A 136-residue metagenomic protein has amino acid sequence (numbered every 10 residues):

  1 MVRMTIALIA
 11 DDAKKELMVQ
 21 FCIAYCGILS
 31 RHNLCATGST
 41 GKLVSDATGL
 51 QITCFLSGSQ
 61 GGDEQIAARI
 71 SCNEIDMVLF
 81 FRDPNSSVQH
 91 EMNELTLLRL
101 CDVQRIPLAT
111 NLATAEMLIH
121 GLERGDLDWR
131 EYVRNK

Functional and structural regions predicted by a protein language model:
E16-G27: Histidine-anchored nucleotide/phosphate-binding helix
R31-T40: Short internal beta-strands
N33, L50-G61, W129-Y132: Short hydrophobic/aromatic-enriched beta-strand-loop microsegments
D63-V103: Mid-chain, well-packed structural core segment of small domains
L98-L118: Short, acidic/small-residue loops that bind anionic groups at enzyme active sites
A113-K136: Short, glycine-/small-residue-rich phosphate/pyrophosphate-handling segment
